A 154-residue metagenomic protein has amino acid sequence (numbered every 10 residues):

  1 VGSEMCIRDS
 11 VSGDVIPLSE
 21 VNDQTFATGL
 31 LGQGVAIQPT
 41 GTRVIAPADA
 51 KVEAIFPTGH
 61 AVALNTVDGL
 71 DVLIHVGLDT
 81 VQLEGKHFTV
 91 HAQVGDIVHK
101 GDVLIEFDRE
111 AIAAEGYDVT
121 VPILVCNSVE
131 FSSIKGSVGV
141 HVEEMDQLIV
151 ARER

Functional and structural regions predicted by a protein language model:
V1-C6: Short, small-residue-biased leader/transition segments that mark boundaries at the very start of proteins
R8, G34-H60: Short, glycine/small-residue-enriched coil/turn segments at secondary-structure junctions
G13-V15, I45-V52, A92-E106, H141-V150: Short, well-structured beta-strand-loop connectors
L18-D23, I55-H60, R109: Short, conserved beta-turn/loop elements at beta-strand boundaries and strand-helix junctions
S19-R43: Short glycine/threonine/proline-enriched tight-turn/helix- or strand-capping micro-motif at secondary-structure
K51-V81: Zn2+-dependent peptidoglycan hydrolase active-site motif and core
I74-H99, S133-H141: Short histidine-centered loop motifs in beta-beta connectors
D102-G136, H141-V142, V150-R152: Conserved, short, structured surface segments that act as functional micro-motifs
